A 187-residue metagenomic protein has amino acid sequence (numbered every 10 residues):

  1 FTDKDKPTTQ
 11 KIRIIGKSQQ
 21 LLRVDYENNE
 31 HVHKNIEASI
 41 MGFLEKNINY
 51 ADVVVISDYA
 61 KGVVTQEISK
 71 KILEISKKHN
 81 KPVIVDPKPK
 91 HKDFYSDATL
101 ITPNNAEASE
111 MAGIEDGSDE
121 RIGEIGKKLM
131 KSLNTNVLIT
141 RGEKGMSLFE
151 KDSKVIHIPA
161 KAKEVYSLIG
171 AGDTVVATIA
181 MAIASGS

Functional and structural regions predicted by a protein language model:
F1-V55: Conserved N-terminal subdomain of the carbohydrate kinase-like
D3-K4, R13-I14, H91-D93, L129 (+2 more regions): Replace "in large, NTP-powered and nucleic-acid-processing enzymes" with "in large, NTP-powered factors and other
K17, Y26, P103, A160-K161: Active-site donor-binding loop signature of nucleotide-sugar glycosyltransferases
V54-S57, N104: Residue-level signal for inorganic ion chemistry
K61-V155: Conserved phosphate/ATP/ADP-binding segment of small-molecule kinases
S132, K163-S187: Conserved post-catalytic alpha-helical subdomain immediately downstream of the catalytic base and nucleotide-binding
S153-E164: Glycine/charged-rich beta-loop-alpha catalytic/anionic-binding loops adjacent to active sites
